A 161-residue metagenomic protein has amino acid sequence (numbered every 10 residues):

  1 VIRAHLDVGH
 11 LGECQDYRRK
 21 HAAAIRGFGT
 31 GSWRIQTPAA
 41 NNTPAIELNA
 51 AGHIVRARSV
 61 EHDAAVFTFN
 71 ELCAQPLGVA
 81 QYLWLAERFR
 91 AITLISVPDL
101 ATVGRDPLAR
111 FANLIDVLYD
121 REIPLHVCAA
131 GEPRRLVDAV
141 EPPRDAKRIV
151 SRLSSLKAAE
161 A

Functional and structural regions predicted by a protein language model:
V1-G9, C73, P98-L100, G131-R134: Conserved nucleotide-binding/hydrolysis micro-motifs of P-loop NTPases
V1-R56: Interdomain motor-coupling "hinge/lid" segment immediately C-terminal to the ATP-binding subdomain of NTP-driven enzymes
N42, I46-Y119: Conserved helicase/translocase motor-coupling segment
A91-A161: Terminal-proximal interaction/regulatory segments of ATP-powered molecular machines
